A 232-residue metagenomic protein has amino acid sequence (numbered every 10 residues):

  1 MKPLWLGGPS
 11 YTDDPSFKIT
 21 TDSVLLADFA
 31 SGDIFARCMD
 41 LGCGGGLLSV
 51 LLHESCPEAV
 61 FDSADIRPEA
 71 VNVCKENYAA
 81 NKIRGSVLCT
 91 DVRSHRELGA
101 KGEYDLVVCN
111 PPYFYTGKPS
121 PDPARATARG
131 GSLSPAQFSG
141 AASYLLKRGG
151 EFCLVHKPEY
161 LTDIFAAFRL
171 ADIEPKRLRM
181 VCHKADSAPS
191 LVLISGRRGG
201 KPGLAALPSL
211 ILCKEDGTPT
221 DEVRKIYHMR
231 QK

Functional and structural regions predicted by a protein language model:
M1-D33: Class I SAM-dependent transferase core
P9, V60, R84-S86, E174-R177: Conserved beta-strand segments of alpha/beta enzyme cores
S10, P15, I19, S134-P189: Conserved Class I SAM-dependent methyltransferase catalytic core
D22-S120: Conserved SAM/SAH cofactor-binding pocket of Class I
S94, C182-A185, G200: Residue-level detector of flexible, active-site-proximal loop/helix-junction positions within diverse enzyme catalytic
P111-Q137: Mobile active-site "lid"/loop adjacent to the S-adenosyl-L-methionine
F114, A171, G199: Phosphate/oxyanion-binding loops and surfaces in catalytic or ligand/nucleic-acid-binding neighborhoods
A188-K232: SAM/dcSAM-binding transferase cores
